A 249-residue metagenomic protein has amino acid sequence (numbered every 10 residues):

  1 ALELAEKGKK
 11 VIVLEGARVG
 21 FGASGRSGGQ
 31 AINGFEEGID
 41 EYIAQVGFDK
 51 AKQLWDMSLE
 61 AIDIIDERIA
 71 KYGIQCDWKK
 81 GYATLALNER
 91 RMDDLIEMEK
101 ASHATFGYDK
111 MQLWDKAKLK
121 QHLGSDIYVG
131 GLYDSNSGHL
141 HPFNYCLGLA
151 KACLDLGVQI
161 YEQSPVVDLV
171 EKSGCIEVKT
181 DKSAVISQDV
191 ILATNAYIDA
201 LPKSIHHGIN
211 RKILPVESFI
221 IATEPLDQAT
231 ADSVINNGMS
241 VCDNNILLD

Functional and structural regions predicted by a protein language model:
A5-R26: Glycine-rich FAD pyrophosphate-binding loop
R26-D56: Glycine-rich active-site loop/strand segments that organize a redox cofactor
E37-I43, E67-G148: Flavin (FAD/FMN) cofactor-binding and adjacent substrate-gating region of FAD-dependent oxidoreductase domains
D49, Q53-E67, E97: A non-catalytic, amphipathic alpha-helix used as a structural packing/dimerization or gating element in enzyme scaffolds
D93-T105, D126-D189, A193: Helical element adjacent to the flavin cofactor pocket in flavoenzyme catalytic cores
T180-S233: Central helical "cap/lid" subdomain
L226-D249: Conserved FAD-binding catalytic core of PHBH/FMO-like flavoproteins
